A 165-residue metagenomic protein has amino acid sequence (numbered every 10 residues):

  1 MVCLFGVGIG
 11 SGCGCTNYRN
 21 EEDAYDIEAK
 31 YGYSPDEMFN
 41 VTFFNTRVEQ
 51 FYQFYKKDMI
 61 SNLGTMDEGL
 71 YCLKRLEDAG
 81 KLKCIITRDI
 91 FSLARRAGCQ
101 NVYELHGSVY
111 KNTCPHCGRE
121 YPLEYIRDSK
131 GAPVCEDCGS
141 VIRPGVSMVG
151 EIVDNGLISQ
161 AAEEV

Functional and structural regions predicted by a protein language model:
M1-V165: Conserved catalytic core of sirtuin-type NAD+-dependent deacylases
